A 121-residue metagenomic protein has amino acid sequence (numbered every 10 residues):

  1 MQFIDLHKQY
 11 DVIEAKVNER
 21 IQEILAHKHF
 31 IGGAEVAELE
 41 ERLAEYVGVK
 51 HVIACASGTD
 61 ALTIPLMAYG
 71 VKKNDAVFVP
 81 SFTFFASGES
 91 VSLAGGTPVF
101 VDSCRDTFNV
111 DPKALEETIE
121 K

Functional and structural regions predicted by a protein language model:
M1-H29, A34: N-terminal "arm"/small-domain region of PLP-dependent enzymes with the aminotransferase-like
K16, R20, E38, R42 (+2 more regions): Alpha-helical elements of Rossmann-like donor-binding domains used by nucleotide-donor carbohydrate transfer enzymes
E23-I24, Y46, T118: Short alpha-helical functional segments enriched in proximate histidine and acidic residues
K28-A76, S90, F100-D102: Phosphate-binding glycine-rich loop
M67-K121: PLP-dependent aminotransferase-like
